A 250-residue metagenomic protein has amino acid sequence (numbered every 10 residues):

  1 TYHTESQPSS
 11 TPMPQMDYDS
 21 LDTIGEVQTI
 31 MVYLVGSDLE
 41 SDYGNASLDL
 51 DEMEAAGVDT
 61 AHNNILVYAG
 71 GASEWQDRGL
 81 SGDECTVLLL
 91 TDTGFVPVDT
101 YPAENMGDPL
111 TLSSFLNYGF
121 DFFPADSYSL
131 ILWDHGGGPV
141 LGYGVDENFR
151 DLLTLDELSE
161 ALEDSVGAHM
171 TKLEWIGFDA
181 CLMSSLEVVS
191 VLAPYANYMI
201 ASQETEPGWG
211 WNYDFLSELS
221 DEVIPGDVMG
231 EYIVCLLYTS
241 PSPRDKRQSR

Functional and structural regions predicted by a protein language model:
T1-Y33, Y43-M53, A103, L110 (+7 more regions): Residue-level recognition of alpha-helix boundary/capping or hinge positions
P12-P124: N-terminal extension/subdomain marker
L39, E74, P139, G208 (+1 more regions): Flexible, glycine-rich phosphate/dinucleotide-binding loops and adjacent beta-alpha linkers at cofactor/substrate
A56-T60, F122, A168, Y195 (+1 more regions): Alpha-helix C-cap/termination motif
S127-W211: Catalytic cores of nucleophile-dependent amide-cleaving enzymes
W209-G210, E218, E222, S240: Protease-labile, long low-complexity intrinsically disordered regions enriched in Pro/Ser/Thr
I233-L237: A conserved mid-domain beta-alpha-beta active-site/ligand-binding segment of alpha/beta enzyme cores
Y238-D245: Conserved small/polar residues in nucleotide/adenosyl-binding loops
